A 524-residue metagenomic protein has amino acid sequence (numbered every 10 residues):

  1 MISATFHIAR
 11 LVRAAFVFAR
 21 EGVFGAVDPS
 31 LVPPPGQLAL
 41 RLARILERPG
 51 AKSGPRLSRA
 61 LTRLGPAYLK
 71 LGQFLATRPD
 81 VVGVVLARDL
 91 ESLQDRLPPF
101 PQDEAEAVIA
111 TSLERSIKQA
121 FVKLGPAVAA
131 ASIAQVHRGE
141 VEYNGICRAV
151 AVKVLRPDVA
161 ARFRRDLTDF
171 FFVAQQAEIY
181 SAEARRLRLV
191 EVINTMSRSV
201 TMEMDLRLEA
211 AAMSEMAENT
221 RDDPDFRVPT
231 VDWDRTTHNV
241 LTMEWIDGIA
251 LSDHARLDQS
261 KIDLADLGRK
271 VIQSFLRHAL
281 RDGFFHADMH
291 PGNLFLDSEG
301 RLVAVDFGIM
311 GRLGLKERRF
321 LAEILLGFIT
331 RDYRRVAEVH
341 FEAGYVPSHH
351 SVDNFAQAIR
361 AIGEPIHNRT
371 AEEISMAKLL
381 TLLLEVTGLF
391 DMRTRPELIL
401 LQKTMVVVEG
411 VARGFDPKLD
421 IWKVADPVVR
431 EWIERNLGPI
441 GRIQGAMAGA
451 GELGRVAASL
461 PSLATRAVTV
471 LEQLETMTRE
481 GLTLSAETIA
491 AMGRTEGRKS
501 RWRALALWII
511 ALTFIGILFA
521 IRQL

Functional and structural regions predicted by a protein language model:
M1-Q135, A161-E191, A412: N-terminal accessory/targeting segments that precede structured cores
D28-G36, E47-K52, N194, T237 (+3 more regions): Helix-rich C-lobe and terminal helical cap/extension of kinase-like folds
G72, V136, V152, E209 (+5 more regions): Residue-level signature of catalytic and energy-coupling elements of molecular machines, predominantly ATP/GTP-dependent
L90-P98, A110-L113, Q119, A160-F285 (+6 more regions): ATP-dependent phospho-/nucleotidyl transfer catalytic cores
Q135-Y143: Conserved ATP phosphate-binding architecture of protein kinases
R138, R148-L155: Glycine-rich ATP phosphate-binding loop
G292-L296: Hydrophobic residue at the +6 position relative to the catalytic HRD Asp in the kinase catalytic loop
L518-L524: Juxtamembrane boundary at the C-terminal end of a transmembrane helix
